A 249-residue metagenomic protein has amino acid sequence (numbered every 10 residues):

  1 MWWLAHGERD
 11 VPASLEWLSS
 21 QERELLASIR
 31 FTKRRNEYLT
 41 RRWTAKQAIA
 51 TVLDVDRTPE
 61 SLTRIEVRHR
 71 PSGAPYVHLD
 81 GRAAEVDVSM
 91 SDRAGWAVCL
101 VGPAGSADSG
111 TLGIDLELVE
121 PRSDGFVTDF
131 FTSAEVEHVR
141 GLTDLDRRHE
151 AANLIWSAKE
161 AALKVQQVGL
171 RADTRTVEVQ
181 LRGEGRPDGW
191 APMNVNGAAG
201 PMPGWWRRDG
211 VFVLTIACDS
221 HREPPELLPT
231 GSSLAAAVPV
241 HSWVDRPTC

Functional and structural regions predicted by a protein language model:
M1-C249: Core catalytic alpha/beta fold that binds nucleotide/phospho-ligands
